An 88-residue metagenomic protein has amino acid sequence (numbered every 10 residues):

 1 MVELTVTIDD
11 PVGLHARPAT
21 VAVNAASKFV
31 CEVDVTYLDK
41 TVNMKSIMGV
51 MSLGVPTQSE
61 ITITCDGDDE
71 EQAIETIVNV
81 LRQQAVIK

Functional and structural regions predicted by a protein language model:
M1-T5, E60-T62: Intrinsic-disorder/low-complexity, polar/charged segments enriched in Ser/Thr/Lys/Arg/Asp/Glu/Gln
T7-M48, S52-Q58, K88: Compact, glycine-rich, soluble single-domain proteins
G54-K88: C-terminal structural segments of small proteins and small subunits
